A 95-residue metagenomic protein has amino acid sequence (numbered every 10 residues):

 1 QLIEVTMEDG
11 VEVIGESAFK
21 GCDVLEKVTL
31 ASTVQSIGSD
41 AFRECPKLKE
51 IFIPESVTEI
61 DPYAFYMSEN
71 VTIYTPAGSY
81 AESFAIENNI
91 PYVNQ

Functional and structural regions predicted by a protein language model:
Q1-V13, D23-S36, C45-E59, S68-S83 (+1 more regions): Structural signature of tandem-repeat unit edges
